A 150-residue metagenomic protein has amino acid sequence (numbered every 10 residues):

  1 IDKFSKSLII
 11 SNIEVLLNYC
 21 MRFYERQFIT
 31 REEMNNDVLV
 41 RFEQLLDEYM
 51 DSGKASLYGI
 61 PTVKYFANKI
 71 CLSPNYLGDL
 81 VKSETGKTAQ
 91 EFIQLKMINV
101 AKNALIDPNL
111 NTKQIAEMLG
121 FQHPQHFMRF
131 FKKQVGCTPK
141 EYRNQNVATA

Functional and structural regions predicted by a protein language model:
I1-V15, Y19-C20: Amphipathic alpha-helical segments enriched in hydrophobic/aromatic residues interleaved with Lys/Arg
I10, E32-I70, E91-L110: A short, Lys/Arg-enriched amphipathic alpha-helix from helix-turn-helix/homeodomain DNA-binding modules
K64, N75, N111-Q114, P124-Q125: Residues within helix-turn-helix
K69, M118-L119, Q134: Residues within the alpha-helical elements of helix-turn-helix
L77, H126-F127, F131: Short hydrophobic/aromatic patch on the recognition helix
S83-Q122, N144-A150: Terminal helix-turn-helix DNA-binding modules in bacterial transcription factors
R129-A150: …primarily DNA-binding HTH/wHTH and HhH modules…
